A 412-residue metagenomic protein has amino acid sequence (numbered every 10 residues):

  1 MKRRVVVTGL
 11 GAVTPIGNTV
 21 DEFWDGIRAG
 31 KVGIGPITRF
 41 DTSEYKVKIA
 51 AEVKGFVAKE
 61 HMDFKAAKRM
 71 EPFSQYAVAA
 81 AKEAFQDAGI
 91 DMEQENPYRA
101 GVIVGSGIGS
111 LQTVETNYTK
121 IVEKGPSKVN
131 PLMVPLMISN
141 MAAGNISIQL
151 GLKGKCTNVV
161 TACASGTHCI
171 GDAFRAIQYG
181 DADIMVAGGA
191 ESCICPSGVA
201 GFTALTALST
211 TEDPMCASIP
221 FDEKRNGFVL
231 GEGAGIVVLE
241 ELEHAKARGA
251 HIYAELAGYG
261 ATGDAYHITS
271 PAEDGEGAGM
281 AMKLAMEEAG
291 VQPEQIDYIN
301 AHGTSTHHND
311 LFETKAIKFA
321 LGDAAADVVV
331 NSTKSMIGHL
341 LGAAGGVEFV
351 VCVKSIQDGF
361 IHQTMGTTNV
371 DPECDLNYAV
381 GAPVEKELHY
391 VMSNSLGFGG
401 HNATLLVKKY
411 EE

Functional and structural regions predicted by a protein language model:
M1-A66, E243-Y253, V350-T364, K408-E412: ACP-dependent fatty acid/polyketide chain-elongation machinery
R4-T8, G35, D213-A289, Y298 (+1 more regions): Condensing-enzyme catalytic core mediating Claisen C-C bond formation in acyl metabolism
V7, R28-T161, A190-V199, Q295-L311 (+1 more regions): Conserved beta-ketoacyl condensing-enzyme motif
A77-A88, A142, C169, E240-L242 (+4 more regions): Short, well-ordered amphipathic alpha-helical segments that serve as non-catalytic structural scaffolds within diverse
A77-I90, S139-A143, S147-E191, V229-A250 (+2 more regions): Active-site-proximal alpha-helical scaffold in enzymes
A84-N96, A245-I252, M282-Y298, A320-A324: Phosphate/pyrophosphate-binding loops at sites that engage ATP/ADP/AMP, CoA/4′-phosphopantetheine, polyphosphate
E123-N130, H168-G171, R175, E191-A247 (+2 more regions): Glycine-/small-residue-rich "gating" segment that lines the acyl/pantetheine channel and substrate pocket
D181-N226, Y259-E273, G303-D310, D327-N377: Acyl-CoA/ACP chain-elongation machinery
